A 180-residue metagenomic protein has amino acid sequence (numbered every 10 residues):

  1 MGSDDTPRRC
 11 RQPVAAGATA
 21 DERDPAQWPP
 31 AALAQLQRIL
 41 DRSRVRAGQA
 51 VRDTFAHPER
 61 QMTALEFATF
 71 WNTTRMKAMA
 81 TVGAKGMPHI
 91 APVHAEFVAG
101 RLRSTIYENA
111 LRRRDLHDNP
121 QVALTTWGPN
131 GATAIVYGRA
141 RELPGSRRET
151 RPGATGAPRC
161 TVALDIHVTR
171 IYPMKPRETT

Functional and structural regions predicted by a protein language model:
G2-T180: Binding-site signature for planar aromatic cofactors or substrates
